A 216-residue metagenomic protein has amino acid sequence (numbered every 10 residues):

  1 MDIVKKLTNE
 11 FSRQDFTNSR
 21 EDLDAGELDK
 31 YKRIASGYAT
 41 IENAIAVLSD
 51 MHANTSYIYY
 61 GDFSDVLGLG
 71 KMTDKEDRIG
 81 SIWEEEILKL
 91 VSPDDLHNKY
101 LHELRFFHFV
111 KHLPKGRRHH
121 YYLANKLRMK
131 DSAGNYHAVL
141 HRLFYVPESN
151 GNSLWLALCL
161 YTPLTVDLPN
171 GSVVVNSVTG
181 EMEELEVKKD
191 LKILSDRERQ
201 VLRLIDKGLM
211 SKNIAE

Functional and structural regions predicted by a protein language model:
M1-A25: Short, low-complexity N-terminal regulatory "tails/caps" that precede and couple sensory modules
G26-E86, P163-T165, S177-E186: PAS-family sensory domain signal
K30-A35, V110-G116: Short, basic/aromatic recognition patches
K75-I79, E85-F109: PAS/GAF/H-NOX family sensory domains and closely associated sensor/linker modules
P114-L143: Per-ARNT-Sim (PAS) sensory domains and their PAS-associated C-terminal
R142-L156, L164-P169: Short loop/turn elements at sensory-signaling interfaces that couple input to output
L160: Sensory beta-strand/linker motifs that couple input domains to effectors
E183-E216: Helix-turn-helix DNA-binding segment
